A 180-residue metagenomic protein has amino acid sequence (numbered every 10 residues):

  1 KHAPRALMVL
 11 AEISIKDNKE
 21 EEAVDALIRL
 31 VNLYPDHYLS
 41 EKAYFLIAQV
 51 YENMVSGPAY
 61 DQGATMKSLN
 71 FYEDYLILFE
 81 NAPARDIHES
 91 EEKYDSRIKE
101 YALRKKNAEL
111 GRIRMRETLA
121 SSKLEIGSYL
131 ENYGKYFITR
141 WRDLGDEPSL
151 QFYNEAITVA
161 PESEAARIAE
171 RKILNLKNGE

Functional and structural regions predicted by a protein language model:
K1-E180: Acidic, polar-rich low-complexity tracts and alpha-helical solenoid repeat scaffolds
